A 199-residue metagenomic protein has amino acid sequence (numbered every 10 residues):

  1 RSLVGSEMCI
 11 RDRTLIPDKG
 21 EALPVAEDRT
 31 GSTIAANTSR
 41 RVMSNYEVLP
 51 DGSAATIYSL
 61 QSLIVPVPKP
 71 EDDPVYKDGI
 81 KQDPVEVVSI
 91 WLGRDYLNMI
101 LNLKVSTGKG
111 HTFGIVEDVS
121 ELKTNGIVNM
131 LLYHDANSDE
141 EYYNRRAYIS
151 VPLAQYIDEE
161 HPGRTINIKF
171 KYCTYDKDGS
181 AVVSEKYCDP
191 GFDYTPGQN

Functional and structural regions predicted by a protein language model:
L3-V4, M8-C9: Short, small-residue-biased leader/transition segments that mark boundaries at the very start of proteins
R11-V25, K123-T124: OB-fold (S1/OB) nucleic-acid-binding surfaces
R29-S44: Short nucleic-acid-contacting surface segments enriched for D/E, G, S/T with interspersed K/R
N37-R40, D135-I166, Y172-Y175: Short, solvent-exposed, Trp/other aromatic-anchored flexible loops in extracytoplasmic proteins
E47-D73, E185-P190: OB-fold/S1-family single-stranded nucleic acid-binding modules
V48-A54, D158, F170-S184: Short acidic/polar inter-strand loop motif in beta-rich domains
V87-E140: Short helix-loop boundary/capping segments
D178-N199: Short beta-strand elements
